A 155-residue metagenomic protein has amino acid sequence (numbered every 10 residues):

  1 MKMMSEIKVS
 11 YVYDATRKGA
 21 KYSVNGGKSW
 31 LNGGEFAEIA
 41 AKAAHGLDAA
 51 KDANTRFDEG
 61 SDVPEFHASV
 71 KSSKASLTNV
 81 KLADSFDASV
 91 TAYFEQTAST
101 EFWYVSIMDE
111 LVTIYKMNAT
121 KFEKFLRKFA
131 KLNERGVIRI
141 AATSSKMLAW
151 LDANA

Functional and structural regions predicted by a protein language model:
M1-A155: Nucleic-acid endonuclease domains
